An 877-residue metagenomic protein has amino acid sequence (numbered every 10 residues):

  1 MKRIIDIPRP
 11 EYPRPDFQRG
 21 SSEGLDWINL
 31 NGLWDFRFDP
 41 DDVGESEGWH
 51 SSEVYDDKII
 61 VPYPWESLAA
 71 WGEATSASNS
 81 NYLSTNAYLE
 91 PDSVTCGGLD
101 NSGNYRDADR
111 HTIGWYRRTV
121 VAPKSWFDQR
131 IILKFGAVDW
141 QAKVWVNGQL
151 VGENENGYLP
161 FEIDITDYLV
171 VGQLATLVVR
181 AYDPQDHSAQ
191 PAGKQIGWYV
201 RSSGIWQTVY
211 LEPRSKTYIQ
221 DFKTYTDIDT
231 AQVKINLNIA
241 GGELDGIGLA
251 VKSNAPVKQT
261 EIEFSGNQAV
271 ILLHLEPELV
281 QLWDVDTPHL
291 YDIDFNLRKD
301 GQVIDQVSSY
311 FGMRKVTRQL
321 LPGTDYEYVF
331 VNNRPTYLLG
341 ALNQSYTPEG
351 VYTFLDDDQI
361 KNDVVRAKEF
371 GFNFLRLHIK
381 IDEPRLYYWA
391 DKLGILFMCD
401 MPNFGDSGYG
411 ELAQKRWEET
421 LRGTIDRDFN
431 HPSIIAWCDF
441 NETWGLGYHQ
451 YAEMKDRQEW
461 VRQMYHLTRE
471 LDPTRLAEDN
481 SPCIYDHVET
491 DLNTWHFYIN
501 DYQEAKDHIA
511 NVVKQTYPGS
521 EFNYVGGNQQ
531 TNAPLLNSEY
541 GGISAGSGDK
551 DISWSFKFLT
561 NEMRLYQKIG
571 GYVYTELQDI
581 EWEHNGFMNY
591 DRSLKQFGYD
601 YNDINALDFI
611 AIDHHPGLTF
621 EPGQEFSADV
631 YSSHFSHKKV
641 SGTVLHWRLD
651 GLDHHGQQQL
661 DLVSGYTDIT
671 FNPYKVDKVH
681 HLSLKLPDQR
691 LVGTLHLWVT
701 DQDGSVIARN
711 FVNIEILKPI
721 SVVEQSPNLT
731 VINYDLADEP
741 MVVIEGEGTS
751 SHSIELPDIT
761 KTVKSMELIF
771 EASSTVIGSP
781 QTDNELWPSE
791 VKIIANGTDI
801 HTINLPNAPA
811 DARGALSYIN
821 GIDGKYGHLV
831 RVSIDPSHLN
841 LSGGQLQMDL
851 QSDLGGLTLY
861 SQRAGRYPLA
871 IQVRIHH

Functional and structural regions predicted by a protein language model:
M1-K134, Q185-I196, S202-I205, L321 (+6 more regions): Extended carbohydrate-recognition surfaces in non-catalytic/accessory domains of CAZymes and lectin-like proteins
G20-S21, R37-D39, L68-G72, S80-N81 (+6 more regions): Accessory beta-strand-rich segments of carbohydrate-active enzymes
S22-S46, A69, V138, V200-G204 (+5 more regions): Substrate-binding clefts and catalytic carboxylate motifs of secreted carbohydrate-active enzymes
S67-A122, W126-K134, W140-V146, G152-E155 (+8 more regions): Active-site-adjacent substrate/metal-binding segments within catalytic domains of carbohydrate-active enzymes
V146, Q232-F264, A269-I271, E625-D668 (+2 more regions): Beta-strand-rich binding/interaction modules
V170-Q173, N238-L321, H696-D701, S705 (+1 more regions): Extended acidic/polar, glycine-enriched regions that form or flank non-catalytic beta-rich accessory modules
W198-K223, R314-V331, V712-M741, A870-H877: Low-complexity, Pro/Ser/Thr- and charge-rich linker/hinge segments at domain boundaries
S215-E243, G323-Y328, N602-L645, E724-T730 (+2 more regions): Surface beta-strand/loop "capping" patches
